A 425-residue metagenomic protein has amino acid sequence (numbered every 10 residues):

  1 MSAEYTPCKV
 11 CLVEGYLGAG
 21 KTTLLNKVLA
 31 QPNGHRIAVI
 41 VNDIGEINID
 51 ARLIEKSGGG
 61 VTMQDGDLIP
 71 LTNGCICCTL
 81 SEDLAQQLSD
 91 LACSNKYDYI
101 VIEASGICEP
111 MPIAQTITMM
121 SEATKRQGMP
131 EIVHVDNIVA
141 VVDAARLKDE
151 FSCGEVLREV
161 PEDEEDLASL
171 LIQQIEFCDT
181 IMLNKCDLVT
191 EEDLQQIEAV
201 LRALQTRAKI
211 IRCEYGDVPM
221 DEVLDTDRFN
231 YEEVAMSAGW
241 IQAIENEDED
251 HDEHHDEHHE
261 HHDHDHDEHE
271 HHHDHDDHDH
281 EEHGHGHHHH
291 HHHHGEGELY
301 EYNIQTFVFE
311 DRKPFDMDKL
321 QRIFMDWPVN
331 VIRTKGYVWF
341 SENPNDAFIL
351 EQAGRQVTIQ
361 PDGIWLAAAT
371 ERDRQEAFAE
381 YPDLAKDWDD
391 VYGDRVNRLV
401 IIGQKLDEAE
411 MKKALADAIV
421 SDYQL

Functional and structural regions predicted by a protein language model:
S2, L147, V156-V391, N397 (+3 more regions): C-terminal accessory "lid"/substrate-recognition subdomains
S2-S169: Nucleotide-state-sensitive switch-loop elements of NTP-binding domains
I40-N42, A140-D143, M182-K185, V308-E310 (+1 more regions): Conserved beta-strand segments of the P-loop GTPase G domain that flank and frequently precede/overlap
D43, D417-A418: Amphipathic alpha-helical interaction/assembly segments
D43, E103, I138, C178 (+3 more regions): Residue-level signal for inorganic ion chemistry
G403-D407: A short, acidic, flexible beta-alpha connecting loop/helix-capping segment that sits on the rim of active
A409-K413: Edge beta-strands of jelly-roll/beta-sandwich modules across compartments, strongly enriched in secreted/luminal
